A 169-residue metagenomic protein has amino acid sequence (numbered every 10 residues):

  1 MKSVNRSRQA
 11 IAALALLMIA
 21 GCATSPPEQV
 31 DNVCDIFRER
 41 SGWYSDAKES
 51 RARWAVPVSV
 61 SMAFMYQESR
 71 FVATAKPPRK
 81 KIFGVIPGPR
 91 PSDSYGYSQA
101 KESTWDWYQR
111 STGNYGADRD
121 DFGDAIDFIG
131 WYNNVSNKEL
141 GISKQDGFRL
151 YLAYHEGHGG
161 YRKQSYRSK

Functional and structural regions predicted by a protein language model:
K2-I11: Bacterial N-terminal signal peptides that target proteins for export
M18-G21: C-terminal motif of bacterial Sec signal peptides marking the signal peptidase cleavage site
T24-K169: Catalytic glycan-binding domains that act on GlcNAc-containing polysaccharides
